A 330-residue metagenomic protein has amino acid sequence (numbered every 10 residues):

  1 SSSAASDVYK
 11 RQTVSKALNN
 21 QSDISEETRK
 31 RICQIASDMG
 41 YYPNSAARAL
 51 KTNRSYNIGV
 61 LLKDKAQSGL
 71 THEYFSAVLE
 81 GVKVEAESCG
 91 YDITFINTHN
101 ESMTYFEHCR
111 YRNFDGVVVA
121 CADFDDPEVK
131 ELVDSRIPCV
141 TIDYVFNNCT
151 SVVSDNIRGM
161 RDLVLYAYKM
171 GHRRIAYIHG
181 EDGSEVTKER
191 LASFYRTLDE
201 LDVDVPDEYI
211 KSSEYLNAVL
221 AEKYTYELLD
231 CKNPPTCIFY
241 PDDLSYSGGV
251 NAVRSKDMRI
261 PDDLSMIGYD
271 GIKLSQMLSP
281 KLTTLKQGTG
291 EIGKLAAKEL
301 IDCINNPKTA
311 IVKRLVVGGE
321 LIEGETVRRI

Functional and structural regions predicted by a protein language model:
S1-Y56: N-terminal helix-turn-helix DNA-binding module of bacterial transcription factors
D38-N44, T98-M103, C121, V250: Short gly/ser/thr-rich secondary-structure transition/capping motifs
Y42, A120-C121, M170, V186 (+3 more regions): Replace "coordinates the UDP/GDP/TDP-sugar" with "coordinates nucleotide-activated sugar donors
N53, N57-L165, K169, D230: Alpha-helical recognition/docking segments in bacterial nutrient-uptake and carbohydrate-utilization systems
D64-F75, I93-S102, V152-D162, I178-Y224 (+4 more regions): Hinge/beta->alpha junction and helix N-cap segments in small-molecule ligand-binding domains
Y224-I330: Flexible loop/turn connectors
